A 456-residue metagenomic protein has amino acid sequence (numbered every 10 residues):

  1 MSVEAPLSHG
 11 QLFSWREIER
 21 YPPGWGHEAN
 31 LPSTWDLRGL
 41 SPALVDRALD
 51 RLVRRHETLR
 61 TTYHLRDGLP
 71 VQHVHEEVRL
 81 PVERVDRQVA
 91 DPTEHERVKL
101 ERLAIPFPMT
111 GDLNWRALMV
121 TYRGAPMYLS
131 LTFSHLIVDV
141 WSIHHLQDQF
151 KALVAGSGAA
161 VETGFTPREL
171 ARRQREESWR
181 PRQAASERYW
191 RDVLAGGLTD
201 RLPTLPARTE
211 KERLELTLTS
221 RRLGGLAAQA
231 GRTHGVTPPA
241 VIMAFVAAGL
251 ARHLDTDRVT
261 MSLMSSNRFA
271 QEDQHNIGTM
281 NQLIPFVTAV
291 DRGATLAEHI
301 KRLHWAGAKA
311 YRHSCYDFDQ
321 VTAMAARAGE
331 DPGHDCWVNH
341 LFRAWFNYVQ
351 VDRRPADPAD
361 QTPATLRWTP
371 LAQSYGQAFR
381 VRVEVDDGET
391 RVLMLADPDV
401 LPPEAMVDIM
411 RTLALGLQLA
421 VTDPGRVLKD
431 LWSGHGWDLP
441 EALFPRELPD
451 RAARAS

Functional and structural regions predicted by a protein language model:
M1-P22, D46-A90, G111-L113, T166-E212 (+1 more regions): Short amphipathic alpha-helices and their capping loops
M1-V3, R38-R54, P70-D112, G225-A228 (+3 more regions): A short, small/polar-residue-rich loop/turn motif at beta-strand boundaries within alpha/beta enzyme cores
V3, P22-N30, E57-T58, D67 (+5 more regions): His-Asp-centered acyl/peptidyl-transfer active-site segments
E4-G10, L118-E169, A405-L419: Active-site-proximal acidic secondary-structure segment that organizes catalysis
A5-E19, T93-K99, I143-H144, E212-Q229 (+2 more regions): AMP-binding/adenylate-forming domain of the ANL superfamily
H56, R60, D148, D257-M264 (+1 more regions): Extended, hydrophobic beta-loop-alpha segments that form or line the acyl/peptidyl-thioester binding and transfer paths
G158-V161, R188, D192-T204, R312-C315 (+1 more regions): Proline-centered turn/helix-capping motifs that create local helix->coil transitions or kinks
